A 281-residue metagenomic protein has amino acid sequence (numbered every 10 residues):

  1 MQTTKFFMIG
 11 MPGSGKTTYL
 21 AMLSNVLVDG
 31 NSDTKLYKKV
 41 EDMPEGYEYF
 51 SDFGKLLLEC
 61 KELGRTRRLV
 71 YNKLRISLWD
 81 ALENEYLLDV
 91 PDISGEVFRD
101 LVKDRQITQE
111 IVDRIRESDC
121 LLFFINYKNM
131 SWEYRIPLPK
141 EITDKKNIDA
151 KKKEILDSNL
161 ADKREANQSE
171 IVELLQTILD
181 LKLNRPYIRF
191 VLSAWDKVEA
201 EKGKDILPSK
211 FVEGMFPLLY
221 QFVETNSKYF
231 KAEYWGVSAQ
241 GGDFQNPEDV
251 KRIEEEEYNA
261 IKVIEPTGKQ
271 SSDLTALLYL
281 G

Functional and structural regions predicted by a protein language model:
M1-L69, W79-L88: Conserved G1/Walker A P-loop phosphate-binding module
Q2-T3, G13, N84-E85, R116-S118 (+2 more regions): Short, well-ordered loop/turn elements at secondary-structure boundaries
K5-G13, N84, L101-V112, A161-Q168 (+1 more regions): Short, charged/polar micro-motifs that form catalytic or ligand-binding hotspots
A21-L27, G95, I107-T108, L138-T143: Amphipathic alpha-helical scaffolding segments
S32, V102-K103, A200: Short, flexible helix-adjacent loops and helix caps
L57-S77, N159-L175: Alpha-helix-centered segments that form part of catalytic cores
R65-L122, K128-P137: Switch II of P-loop NTPase G domains
V112-R114, C120-G281: Conserved GTP-binding G-domain of TRAFAC-class P-loop NTPases and closely related GTPase folds
